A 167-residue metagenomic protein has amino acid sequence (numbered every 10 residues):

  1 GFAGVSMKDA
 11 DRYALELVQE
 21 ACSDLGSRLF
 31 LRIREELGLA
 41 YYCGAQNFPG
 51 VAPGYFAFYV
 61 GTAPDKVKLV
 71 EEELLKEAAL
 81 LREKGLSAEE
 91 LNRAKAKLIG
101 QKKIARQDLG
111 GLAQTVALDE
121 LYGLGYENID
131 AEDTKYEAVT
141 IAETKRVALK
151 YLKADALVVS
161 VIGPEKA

Functional and structural regions predicted by a protein language model:
G1-S6, L31-E83, A88-A138, A156-G163: M16 family metallopeptidases and their MPP-like homologs
D9-C22, L31: Active/ligand-binding-proximal structured segments within catalytic/core domains that scaffold catalytic residues
V18-Q19, L75, K145, L149: Generic solvent-exposed, charged/amphipathic alpha-helical segments that serve as macromolecular interface scaffolds
V139-A167: Proteolytic maturation boundary segments
